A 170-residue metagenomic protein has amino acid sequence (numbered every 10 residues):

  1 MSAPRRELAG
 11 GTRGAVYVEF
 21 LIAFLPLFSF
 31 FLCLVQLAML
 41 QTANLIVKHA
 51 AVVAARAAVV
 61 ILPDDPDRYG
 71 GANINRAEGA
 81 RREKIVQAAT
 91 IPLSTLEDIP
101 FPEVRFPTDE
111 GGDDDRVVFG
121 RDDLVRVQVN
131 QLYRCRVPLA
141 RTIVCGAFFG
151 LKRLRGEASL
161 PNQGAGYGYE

Functional and structural regions predicted by a protein language model:
S2-A3, A57-E170: Short, conserved structural patches
S2-T90: Alpha-helical assembly-interface signal, strongest on the long, hydrophobic N-terminal helix that forms
